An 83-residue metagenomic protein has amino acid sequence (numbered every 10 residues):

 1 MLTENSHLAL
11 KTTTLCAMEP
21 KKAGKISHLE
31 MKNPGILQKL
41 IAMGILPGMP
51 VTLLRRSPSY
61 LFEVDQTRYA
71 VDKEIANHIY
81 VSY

Functional and structural regions predicted by a protein language model:
M1-M18, V81-Y83: Extended boundary segments
L15, L40-G44, R68: Short, surface-exposed secondary-structure edge patches
H28-K32: A structural micro-motif recognizing beta-strand termini and the immediately following turn/loop segments
G35-K39: Short alpha-helix capping/helix-loop boundary micro-motifs
L54, P58-Y83: C-terminal structural segments of small proteins and small subunits
